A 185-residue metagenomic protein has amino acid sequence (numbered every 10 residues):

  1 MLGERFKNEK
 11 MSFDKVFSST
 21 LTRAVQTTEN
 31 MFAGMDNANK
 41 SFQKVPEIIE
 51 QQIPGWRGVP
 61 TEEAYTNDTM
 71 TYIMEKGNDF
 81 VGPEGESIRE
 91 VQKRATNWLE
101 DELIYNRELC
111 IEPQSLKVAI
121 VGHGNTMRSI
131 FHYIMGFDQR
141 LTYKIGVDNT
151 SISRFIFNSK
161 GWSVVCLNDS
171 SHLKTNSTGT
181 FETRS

Functional and structural regions predicted by a protein language model:
M1-K40, A95: Active-site-proximal alpha-helix that buttresses catalytic centers in soluble enzyme cores
S12-T20, S41-K44, L109-V121: Short glycine-rich phosphate-binding loop at a beta-alpha junction
K15-S18, V45, T178-S185: Non-catalytic terminal regions with compositionally biased, polar/charged low complexity
R23, T126-M127: Alpha-helix capping/helix-boundary segments
N30, S129-Y133: Active-site signature of alpha/beta-hydrolase-fold catalytic machinery across serine- and Asp/Cys-nucleophile hydrolases
A33-E100, V165, R184: Phosphate-handling substructures
Q51-E62, E108-L116, H132-S185: Acidic, low-complexity terminal tails and accessory targeting/binding regions of phosphate-metabolizing enzymes
V91-G124: GST-like fold's C-terminal all-alpha helical module
